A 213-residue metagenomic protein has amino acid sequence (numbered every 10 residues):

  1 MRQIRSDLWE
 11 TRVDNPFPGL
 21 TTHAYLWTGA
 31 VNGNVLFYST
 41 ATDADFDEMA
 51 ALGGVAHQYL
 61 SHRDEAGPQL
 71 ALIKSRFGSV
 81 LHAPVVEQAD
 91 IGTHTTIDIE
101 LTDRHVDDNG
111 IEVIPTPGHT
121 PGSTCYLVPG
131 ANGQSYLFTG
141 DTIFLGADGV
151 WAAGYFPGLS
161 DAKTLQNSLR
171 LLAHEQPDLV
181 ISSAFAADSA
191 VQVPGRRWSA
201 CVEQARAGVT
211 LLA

Functional and structural regions predicted by a protein language model:
M1-L26: Short, compositionally biased "basic patch" segments
W9, N15-F17, N32-L36, D43 (+2 more regions): Metallo-beta-lactamase
R12-L20, G92, D103-H105, P115-T116: Short, solvent-exposed secondary-structure boundary motifs
P18-W27, G33-N34, T40-E48: Active-site-flanking structural segment that lines cofactor/substrate pockets
H23-Y25, T102-R104, T124: Residue-level detector of beta-strand structural context in well-folded domains
G29, D107, G130: Acidic surface patches and DE-rich sequence motifs
A41-N109, A200-A207: Active-site HxH/HxHxD metal-binding segment of metal-dependent hydrolases
